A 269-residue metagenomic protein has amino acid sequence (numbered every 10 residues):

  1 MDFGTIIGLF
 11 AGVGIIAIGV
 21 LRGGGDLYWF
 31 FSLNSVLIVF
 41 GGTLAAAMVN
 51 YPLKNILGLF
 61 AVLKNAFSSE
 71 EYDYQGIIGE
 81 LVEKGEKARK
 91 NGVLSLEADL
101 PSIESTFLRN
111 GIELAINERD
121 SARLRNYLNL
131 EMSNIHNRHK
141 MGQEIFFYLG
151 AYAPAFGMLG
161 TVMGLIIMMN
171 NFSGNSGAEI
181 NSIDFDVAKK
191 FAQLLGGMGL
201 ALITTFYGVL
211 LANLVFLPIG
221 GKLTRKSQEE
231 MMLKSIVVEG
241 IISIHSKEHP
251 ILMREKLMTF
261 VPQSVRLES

Functional and structural regions predicted by a protein language model:
F3-I7, G14-I145, E229-S269: Large intracellular
I7-F10, G14-L27, N134-K226: Helix-termination/interfacial motifs at the ends of transmembrane alpha-helices
